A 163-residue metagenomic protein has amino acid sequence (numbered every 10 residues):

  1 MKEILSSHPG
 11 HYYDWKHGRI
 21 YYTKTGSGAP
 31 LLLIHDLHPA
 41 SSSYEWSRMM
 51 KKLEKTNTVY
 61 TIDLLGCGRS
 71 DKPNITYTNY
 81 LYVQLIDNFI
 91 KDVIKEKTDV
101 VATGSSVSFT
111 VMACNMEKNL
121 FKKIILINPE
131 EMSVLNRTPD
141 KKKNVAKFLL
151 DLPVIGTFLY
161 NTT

Functional and structural regions predicted by a protein language model:
K2-R19: N-terminal cap/lid segment of alpha/beta-hydrolase-fold proteins
D14-R69: Conserved HGGG/HGGXW glycine-rich cap/lid loop of the alpha/beta-hydrolase fold
P30, T58, K97-D99, L120-K123: Structural signature of beta-strand start/N-cap positions in the alpha/beta core of ABC transporter nucleotide-binding
S43-E45, S70-T76, L135-T138: Conserved catalytic-core motifs of eukaryotic protein kinase domains, centered on the activation segment
S47, D87, V111-N115: Short, hydrophobic alpha-helix immediately C-terminal to the catalytic nucleophile
T61-V101: Active-site loop/oxyanion-hole signature of alpha/beta-hydrolase fold enzymes
A102-T110: Gly/Ala-rich beta-loop-alpha elbow adjacent to hydrolase catalytic centers
V111-M116, F121-G156: Flexible "cap/lid" loop of the alpha/beta hydrolase fold
